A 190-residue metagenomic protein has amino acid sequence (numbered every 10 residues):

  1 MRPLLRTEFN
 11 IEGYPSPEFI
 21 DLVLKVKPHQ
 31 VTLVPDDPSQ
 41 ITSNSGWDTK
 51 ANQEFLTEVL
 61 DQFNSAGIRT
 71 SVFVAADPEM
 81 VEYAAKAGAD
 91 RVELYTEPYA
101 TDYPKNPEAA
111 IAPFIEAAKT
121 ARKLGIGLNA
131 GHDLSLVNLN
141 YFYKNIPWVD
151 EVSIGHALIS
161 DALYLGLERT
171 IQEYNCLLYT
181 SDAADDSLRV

Functional and structural regions predicted by a protein language model:
M1-I11, Q53-A66, A110-I126, Y174: Alpha-helix-loop-beta-strand connector modules within alpha/beta enzyme cores
L5-R6, V26-V31, K86-V92, N145-V152: Glycine-enriched alpha-helix->loop->beta-strand junction motifs that scaffold or abut catalytic
F9-I11, V31-L33, T70-V72, V92-L94 (+2 more regions): Hydrophobic faces of well-ordered beta-strands that scaffold small-molecule active sites in alpha/beta enzyme cores
P17-L22, D77-Y83, L134-P147: Catalytic cores of alpha/beta
V34-S39, E93-D102, D150-Y164: Glycine-rich phosphate-binding active-site loops on the catalytic face of alpha/beta enzymes
S71-T120: Histidine/lysine/aspartate-rich catalytic loop segments that bind and position anionic ligands
D161-L178: C-terminal helical cap(s) of enzyme catalytic domains, especially alpha/beta-barrels
Y179-A184: Conserved small/polar residues in nucleotide/adenosyl-binding loops
